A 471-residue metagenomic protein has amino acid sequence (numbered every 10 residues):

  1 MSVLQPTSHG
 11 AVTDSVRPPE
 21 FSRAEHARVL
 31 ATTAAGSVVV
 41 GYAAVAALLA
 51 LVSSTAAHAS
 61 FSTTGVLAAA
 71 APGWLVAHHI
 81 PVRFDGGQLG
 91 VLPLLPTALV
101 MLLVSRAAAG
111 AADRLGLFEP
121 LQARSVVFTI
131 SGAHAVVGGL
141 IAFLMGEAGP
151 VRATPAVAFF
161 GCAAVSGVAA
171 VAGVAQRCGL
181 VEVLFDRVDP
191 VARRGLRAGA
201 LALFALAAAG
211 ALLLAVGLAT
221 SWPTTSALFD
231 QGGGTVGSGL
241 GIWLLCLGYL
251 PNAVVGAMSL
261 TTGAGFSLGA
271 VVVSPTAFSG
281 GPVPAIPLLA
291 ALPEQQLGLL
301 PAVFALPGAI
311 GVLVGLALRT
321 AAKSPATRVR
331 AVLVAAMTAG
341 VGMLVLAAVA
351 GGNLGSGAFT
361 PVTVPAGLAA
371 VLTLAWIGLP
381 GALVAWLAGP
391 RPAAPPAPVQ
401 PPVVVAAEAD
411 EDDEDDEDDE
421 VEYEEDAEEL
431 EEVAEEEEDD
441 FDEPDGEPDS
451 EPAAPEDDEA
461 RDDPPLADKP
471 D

Functional and structural regions predicted by a protein language model:
M1-Q231, V236-L240, R391: N-terminal membrane-targeting/anchoring modules of bacterial envelope and secretion proteins
V3-V100, F229, G233-V303, A348-A375 (+3 more regions): Long, glycine/tryptophan/cysteine-rich extracytoplasmic
V40, A44, T97, V165 (+7 more regions): Active-site-proximal structural scaffolding
A46, L203, A207, A211 (+3 more regions): Hydrophobic alpha-helical segments of membrane proteins
E119, V151-A153, F159, A163 (+4 more regions): Generic hydrophobic-segment detector
R124-E182, P190, V312-P395: Alpha-helical transmembrane segments of multi-pass integral membrane proteins, characterized by long hydrophobic
A200-A202, L245, V329: Interfacial segments of alpha-helical transmembrane regions
A285-A309, V314-R319, K323, T327: Hydrophobic alpha-helical transmembrane segments and adjacent short intramembrane/lumenal linkers of inner/organellar
